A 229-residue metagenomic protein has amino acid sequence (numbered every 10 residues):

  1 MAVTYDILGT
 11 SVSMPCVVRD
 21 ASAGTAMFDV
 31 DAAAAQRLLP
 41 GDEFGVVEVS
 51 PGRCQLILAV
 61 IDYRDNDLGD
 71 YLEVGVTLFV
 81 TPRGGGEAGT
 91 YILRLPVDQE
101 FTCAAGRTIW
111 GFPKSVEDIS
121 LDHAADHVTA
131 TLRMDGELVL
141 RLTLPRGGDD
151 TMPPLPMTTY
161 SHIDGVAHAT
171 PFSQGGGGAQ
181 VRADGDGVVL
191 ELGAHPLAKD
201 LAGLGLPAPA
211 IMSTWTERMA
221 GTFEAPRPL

Functional and structural regions predicted by a protein language model:
M1-Y71, L197, L204-I211, T216-R218 (+1 more regions): N-terminal domain-onset segments
A2-G9, G106-L229: Interaction-surface and assembly-scaffold signal
V18-S22, A35-E43, T90-I92, V139 (+2 more regions): A broad, low-specificity signal for short, low-complexity segments enriched in glycine/proline and polar/charged
C54, L58, Y71-L72, V76 (+3 more regions): Aromatic-enriched hydrophobic runs in primary sequence
I61-L140: Aromatic- and glycine-enriched beta-alpha-beta binding-site module
